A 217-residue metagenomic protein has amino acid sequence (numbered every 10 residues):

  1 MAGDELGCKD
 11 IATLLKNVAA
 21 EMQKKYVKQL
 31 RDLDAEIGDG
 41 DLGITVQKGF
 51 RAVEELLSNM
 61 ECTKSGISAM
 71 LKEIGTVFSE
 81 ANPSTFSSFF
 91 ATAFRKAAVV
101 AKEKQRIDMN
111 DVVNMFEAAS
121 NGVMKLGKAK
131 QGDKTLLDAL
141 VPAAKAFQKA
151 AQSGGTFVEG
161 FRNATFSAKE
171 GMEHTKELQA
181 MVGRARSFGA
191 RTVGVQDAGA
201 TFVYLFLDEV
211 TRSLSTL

Functional and structural regions predicted by a protein language model:
M1-L217: N-terminal loops that bind phosphate or other acidic moieties and the adjacent beta-alpha structural core
